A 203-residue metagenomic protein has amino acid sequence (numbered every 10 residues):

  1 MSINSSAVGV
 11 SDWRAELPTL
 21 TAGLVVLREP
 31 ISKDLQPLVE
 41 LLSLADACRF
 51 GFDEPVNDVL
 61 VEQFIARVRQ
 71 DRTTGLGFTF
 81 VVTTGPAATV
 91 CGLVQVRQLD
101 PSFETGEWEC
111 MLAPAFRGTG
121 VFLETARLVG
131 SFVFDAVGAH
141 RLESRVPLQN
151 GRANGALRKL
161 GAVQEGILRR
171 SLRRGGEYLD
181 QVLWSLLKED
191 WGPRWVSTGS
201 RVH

Functional and structural regions predicted by a protein language model:
M1-A45, T79-H203: Acyl-donor (CoA/ACP) binding surface of acyl/acetyltransferases
R14-E16, R67-Q70: Short, P/G- and charge-enriched loop/turn segments at secondary-structure junctions
D46-R67: Conserved GNAT-fold acetyl-CoA-binding loop/helix
V68-V81: A short helix-loop-beta-strand connector motif used in the catalytic cores of GNAT acetyltransferases and, in some
